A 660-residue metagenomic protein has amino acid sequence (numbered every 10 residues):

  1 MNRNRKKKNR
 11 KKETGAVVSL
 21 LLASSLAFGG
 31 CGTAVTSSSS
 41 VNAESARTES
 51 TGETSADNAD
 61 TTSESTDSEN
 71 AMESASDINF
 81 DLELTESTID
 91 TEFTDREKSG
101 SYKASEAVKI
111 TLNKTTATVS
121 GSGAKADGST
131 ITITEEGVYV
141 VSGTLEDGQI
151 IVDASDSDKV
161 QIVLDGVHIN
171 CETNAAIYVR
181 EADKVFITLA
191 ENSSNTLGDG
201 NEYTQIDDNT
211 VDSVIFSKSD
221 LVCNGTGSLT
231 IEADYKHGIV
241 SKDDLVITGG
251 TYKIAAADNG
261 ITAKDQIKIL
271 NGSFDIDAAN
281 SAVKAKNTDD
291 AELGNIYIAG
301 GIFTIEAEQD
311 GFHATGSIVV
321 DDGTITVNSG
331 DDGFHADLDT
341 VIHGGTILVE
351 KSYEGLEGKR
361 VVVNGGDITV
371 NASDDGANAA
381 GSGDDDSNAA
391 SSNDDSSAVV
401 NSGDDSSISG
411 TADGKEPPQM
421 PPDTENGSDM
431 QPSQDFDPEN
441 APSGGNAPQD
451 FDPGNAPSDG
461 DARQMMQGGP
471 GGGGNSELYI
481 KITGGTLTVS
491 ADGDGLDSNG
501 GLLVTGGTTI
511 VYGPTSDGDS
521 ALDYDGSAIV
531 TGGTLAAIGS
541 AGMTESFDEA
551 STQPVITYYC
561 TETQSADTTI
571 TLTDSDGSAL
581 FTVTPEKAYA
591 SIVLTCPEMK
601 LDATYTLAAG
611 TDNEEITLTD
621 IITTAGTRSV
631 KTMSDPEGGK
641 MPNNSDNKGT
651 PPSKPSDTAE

Functional and structural regions predicted by a protein language model:
N2-K6, K11-E660: A composition-driven surface/loop motif
